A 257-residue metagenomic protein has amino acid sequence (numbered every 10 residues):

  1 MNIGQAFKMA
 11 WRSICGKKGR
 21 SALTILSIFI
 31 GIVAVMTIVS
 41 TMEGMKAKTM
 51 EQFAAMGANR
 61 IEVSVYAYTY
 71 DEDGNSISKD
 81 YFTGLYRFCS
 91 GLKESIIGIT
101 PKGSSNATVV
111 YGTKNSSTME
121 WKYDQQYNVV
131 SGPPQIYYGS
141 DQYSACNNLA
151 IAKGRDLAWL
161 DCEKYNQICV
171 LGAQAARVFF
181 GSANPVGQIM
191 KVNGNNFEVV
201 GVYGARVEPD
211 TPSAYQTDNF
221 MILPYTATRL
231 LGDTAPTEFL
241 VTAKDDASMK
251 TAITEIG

Functional and structural regions predicted by a protein language model:
M1-V33: N-terminal Sec/SRP start-transfer signal
I3-G4, I14, C89-L92, P101-K102 (+1 more regions): Membrane-interface segments of envelope glycosyltransferases acting on lipid-linked substrates or membrane lipids
K8-C15, K46, M50, A54 (+1 more regions): Solvent-exposed, non-membrane alpha-helical residues enriched in polar/charged side chains
T24, I28, T37-T41, T49-Q52: Juxtamembrane alpha-helical signal-transduction segment immediately C-terminal to a transmembrane helix
F29, E62, E238-L240: Short aromatic/hydrophobic contact patches that present stacked aromatics for nucleic-acid/ligand binding
E43, A47-Q125, V130, S140: Membrane-proximal extracellular/periplasmic loop immediately following the first transmembrane helix
D124-Y127, G132-I136, Y143, N147-A150: Long, compositionally biased stretches
Q142-L157, Q167-G257: Mid-to-C-terminal secondary-structure elements that act as membrane-proximal/extracytoplasmic interface segments
